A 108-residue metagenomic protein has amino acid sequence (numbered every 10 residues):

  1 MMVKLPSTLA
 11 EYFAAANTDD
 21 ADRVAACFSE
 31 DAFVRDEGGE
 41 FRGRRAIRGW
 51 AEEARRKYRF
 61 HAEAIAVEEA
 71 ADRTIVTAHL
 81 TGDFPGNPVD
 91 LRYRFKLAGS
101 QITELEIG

Functional and structural regions predicted by a protein language model:
M1-D22, A26: Short, low-complexity N-terminal intrinsically disordered segments enriched in polar/charged residues
A32-R42: A short gly/proline-enriched turn/hairpin at secondary-structure junctions
V34, V67-E69, I107: Hydrophobic/anchoring residues in structured secondary elements
F41-G49: Short beta-edge strand/loop motif at the mouth of beta-sheet-based domains
G49-D90: Surface-exposed, charged secondary-structure patches
D90-G108: Short beta-strand edge/turn micro-motifs at domain boundaries
